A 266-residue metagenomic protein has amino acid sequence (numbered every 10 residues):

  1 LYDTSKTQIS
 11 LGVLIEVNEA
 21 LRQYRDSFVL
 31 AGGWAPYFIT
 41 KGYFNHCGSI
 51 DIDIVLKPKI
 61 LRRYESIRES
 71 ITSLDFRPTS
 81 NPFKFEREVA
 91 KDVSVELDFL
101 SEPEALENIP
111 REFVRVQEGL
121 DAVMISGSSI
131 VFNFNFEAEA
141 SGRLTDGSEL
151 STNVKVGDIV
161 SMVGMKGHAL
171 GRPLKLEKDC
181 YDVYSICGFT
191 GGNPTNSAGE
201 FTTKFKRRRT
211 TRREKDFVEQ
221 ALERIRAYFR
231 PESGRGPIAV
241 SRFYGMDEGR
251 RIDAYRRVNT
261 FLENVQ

Functional and structural regions predicted by a protein language model:
L1-Q266: Compositionally biased terminal segments of proteins
